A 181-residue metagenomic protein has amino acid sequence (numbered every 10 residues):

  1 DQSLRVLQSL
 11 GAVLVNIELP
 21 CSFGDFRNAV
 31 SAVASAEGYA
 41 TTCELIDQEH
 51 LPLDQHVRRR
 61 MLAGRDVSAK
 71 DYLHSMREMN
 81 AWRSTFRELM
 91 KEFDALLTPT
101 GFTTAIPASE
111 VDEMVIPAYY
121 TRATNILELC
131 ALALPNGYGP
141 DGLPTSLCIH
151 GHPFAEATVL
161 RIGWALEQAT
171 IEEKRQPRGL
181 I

Functional and structural regions predicted by a protein language model:
D1-L10, V67, L73-R77, S84 (+1 more regions): Structural helix-boundary/capping segments
V13-E18: General small-molecule cofactor/ligand-binding pocket signal
N28-V33, L73-H74, T103-R122: Short, surface-exposed loop/helix-turn segments at secondary-structure junctions that function as lids/hinges flanking
A32-R87, A133-P144: Short helix-loop capping/hinge segments that flank enzyme active sites or metal/cofactor-binding pockets
R87, V111-P135: Small-aliphatic-rich amphipathic alpha-helix that forms the alpha element of a beta-alpha
T100: Glycine-rich, N-terminal phosphate-binding loop of Rossmann-like dinucleotide-binding domains
